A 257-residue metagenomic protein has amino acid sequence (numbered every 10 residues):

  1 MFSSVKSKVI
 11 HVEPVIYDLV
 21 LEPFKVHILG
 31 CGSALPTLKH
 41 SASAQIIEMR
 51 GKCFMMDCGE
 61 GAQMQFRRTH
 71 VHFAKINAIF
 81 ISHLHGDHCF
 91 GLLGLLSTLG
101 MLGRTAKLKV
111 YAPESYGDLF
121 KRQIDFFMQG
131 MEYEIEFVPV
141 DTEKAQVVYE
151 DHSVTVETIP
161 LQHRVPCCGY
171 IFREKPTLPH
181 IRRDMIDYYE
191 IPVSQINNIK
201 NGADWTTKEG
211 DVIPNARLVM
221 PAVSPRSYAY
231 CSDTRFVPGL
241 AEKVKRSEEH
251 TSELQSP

Functional and structural regions predicted by a protein language model:
F2, K6-S7, V12, I16-V20 (+1 more regions): Metal-dependent phosphodiesterase/nuclease catalytic metal-binding core
V12-T69, T105-K107, Y170-F172, P221-Y230: Conserved beta-strand hairpin/beta-sheet module of binuclear metal-dependent hydrolase folds, prominently
V26, I135-F137, V156: Generic structural signal for residues in well-ordered beta-strands
C31-G32, G61, L84, S115 (+3 more regions): Active-site metal-binding loops of divalent metal-dependent hydrolases
E60-Y111, P139-D141: Active-site metal-binding motif and surrounding structural segment of the metallo-beta-lactamase
V71-A74, Y133, H152-V154, K245: Structured loop/turn residues at beta-strand edges in well-structured enzyme cores
R104-L108, P113-D141: Active-site neighborhood of divalent metal-dependent phosphoester bond hydrolases
E253-P257: Short "domain-exit" segments at the C-terminal end of structured domains
